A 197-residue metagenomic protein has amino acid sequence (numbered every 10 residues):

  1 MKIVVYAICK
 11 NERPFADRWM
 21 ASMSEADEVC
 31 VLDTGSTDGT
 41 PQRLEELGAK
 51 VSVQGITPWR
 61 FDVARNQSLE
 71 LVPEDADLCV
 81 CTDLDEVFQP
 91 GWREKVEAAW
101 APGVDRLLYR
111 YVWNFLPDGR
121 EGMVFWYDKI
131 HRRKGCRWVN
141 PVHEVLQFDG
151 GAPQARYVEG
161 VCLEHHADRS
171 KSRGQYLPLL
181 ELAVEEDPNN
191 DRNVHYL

Functional and structural regions predicted by a protein language model:
K2-V4, E28: Cell-envelope/extracellular polymer assembly enzymes that use nucleotide-activated donors
A7-E25: Short, well-formed alpha-helical segments that are part of the catalytic scaffolds of diverse glycosyltransferases
P14-D17, D38-L47, G91: Acidic helix N-cap motif at the loop->helix transition within catalytic regions of sugar-transfer enzymes
S22, L32-R43, I56-T57, D83-E86: A conserved acidic beta->alpha catalytic loop
A26-D27, G48, A76, V104: Short, well-ordered alpha-helix to beta-strand connector turns
P41-L71: Conserved donor nucleotide-binding strand/loop of the catalytic core
D62-E70, F88-L197: Catalytic-site signature of metal-activated, phosphate-bearing donor transferases, centered on the GT-A/GT-A-like
E70-Q89: Short beta-strand-to-loop acidic/aromatic patch adjacent to the donor-nucleotide binding site
